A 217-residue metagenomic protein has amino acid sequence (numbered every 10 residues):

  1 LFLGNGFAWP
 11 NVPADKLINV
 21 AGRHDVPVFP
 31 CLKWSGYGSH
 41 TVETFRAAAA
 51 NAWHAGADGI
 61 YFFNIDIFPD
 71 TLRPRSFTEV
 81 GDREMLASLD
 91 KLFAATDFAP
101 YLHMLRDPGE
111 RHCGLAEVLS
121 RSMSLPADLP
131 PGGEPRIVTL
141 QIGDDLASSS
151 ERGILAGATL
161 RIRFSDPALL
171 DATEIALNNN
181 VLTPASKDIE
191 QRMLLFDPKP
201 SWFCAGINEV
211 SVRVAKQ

Functional and structural regions predicted by a protein language model:
L1-Y37: Glycoside hydrolase catalytic-domain groove-lining segments
L3-P10, G38-H112: Substrate-binding cleft of secreted/luminal carbohydrate-active enzymes
G4-G6, P30-W34, Y61-N64, F164 (+1 more regions): Active-site proximal loops enriched in glycine and acidic residues that flank catalytic Cys/His/Asp and coordinate
H54, R152, W202-C204: Alpha-helix termination/capping residues and helix-transition junctions
L125-P135, A185-E190: Extracellular beta-rich ligand/substrate-recognition surface
R136-L146, R192-P198: Short structured motifs
L146-T159: Extended extracellular/luminal ectodomain segments enriched in beta-structured repeat modules
F164-Q217: Beta-strand-rich ligand-recognition modules
